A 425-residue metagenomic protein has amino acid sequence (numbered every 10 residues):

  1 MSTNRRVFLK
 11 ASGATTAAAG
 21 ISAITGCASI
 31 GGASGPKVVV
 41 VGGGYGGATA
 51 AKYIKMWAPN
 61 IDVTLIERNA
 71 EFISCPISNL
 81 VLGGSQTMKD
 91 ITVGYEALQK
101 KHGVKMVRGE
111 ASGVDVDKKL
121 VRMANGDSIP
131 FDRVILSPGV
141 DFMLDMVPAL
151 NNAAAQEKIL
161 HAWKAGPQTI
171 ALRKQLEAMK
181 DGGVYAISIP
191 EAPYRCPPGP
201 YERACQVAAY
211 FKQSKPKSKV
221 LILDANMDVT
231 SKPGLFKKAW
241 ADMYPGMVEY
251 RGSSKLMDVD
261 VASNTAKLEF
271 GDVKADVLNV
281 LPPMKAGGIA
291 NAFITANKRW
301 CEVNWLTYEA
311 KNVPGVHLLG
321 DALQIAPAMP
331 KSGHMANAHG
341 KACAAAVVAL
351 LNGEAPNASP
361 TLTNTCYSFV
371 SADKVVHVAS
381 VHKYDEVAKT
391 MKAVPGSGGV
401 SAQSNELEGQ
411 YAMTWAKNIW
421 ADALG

Functional and structural regions predicted by a protein language model:
M1-A19: N-terminal secretory signal peptides and thylakoid transit peptides that target proteins across membranes
A28-K105, E191-K232: Beta1-alpha1 glycine-rich phosphate/pyrophosphate-binding loop at the start of Rossmann-like nucleotide-binding domains
K101, K105-G113, V121, I129 (+1 more regions): A Rossmann-like FAD-binding core segment of flavoenzymes
P138-Q213: Glycine-rich dinucleotide-binding loop and its adjacent helix/turn
N151-M179, K274-A336: FAD-site-proximal beta/loop scaffold in flavoenzymes
Q324-P360: A conserved FAD-binding loop/helix module that cradles the flavin
V348-D385: Active-site-proximal substrate-binding core of FAD-dependent oxidoreductases
A379-G425: C-terminal auxiliary extensions adjacent to catalytic cores
